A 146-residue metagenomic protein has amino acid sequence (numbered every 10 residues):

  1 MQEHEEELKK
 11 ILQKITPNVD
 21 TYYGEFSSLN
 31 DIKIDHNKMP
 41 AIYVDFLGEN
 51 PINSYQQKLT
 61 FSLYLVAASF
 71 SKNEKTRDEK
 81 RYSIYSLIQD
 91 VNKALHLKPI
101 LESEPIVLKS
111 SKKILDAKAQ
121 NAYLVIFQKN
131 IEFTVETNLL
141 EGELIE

Functional and structural regions predicted by a protein language model:
M1-H36, Y43-E146: Charged, amphipathic alpha-helical segments and their flanking helix caps
